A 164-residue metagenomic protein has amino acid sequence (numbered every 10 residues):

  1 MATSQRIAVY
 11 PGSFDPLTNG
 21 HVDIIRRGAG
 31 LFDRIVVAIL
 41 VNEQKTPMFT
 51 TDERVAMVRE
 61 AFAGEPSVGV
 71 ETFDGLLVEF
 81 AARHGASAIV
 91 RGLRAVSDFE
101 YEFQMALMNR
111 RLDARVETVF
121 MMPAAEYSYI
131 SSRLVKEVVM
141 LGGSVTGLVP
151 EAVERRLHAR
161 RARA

Functional and structural regions predicted by a protein language model:
M1-A164: Nucleotidyltransferase catalytic core that binds NTPs
